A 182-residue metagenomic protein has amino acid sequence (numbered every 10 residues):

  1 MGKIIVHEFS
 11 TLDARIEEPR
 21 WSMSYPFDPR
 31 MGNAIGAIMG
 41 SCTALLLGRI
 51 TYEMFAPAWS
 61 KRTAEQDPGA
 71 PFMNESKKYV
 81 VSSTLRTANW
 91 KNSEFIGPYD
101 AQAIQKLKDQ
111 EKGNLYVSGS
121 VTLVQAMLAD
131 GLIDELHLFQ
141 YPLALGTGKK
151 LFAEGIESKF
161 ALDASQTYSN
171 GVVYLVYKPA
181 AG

Functional and structural regions predicted by a protein language model:
M1-G182: Enzymes that bind and transform nitrogen-containing heteroaromatic metabolites
